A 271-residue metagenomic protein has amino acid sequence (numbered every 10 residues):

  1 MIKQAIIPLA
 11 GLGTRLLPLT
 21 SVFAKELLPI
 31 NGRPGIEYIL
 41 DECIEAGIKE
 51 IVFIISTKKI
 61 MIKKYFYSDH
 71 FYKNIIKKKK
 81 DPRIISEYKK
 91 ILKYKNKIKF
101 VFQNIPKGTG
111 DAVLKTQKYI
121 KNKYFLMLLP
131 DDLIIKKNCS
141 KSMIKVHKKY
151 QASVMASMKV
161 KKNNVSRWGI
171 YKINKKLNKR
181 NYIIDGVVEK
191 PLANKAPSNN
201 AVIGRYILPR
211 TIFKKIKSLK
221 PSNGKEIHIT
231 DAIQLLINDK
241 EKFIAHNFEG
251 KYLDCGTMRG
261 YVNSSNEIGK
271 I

Functional and structural regions predicted by a protein language model:
I2-K77, C139-S140, K145: N-terminal glycine-rich phosphate-binding loop and ensuing alpha1 helix
Q4, K49-I51, K97, Y124 (+2 more regions): Residues at the starts of beta-strands that form the adenosine-phosphate
L12, D132, M258: Active-site metal-binding loops of divalent metal-dependent hydrolases
G35-I39, D111-K115, A232: Well-ordered alpha-helical segments embedded in enzymatic catalytic cores
K59-I62, L133-I135, Y252-D254: Short, active-site-adjacent cap segments at secondary-structure transitions
K64, Y72-I75, P82-I173, K217-L219: Conserved beta-loop-beta/alpha segment of the NTase-like Rossmann-fold superfamily that binds/positions NTPs
L126, S140, I144, K148 (+2 more regions): Catalytic-core segments of class I nucleotidyltransferases/pyrophosphorylases that form NMP-activated intermediates
